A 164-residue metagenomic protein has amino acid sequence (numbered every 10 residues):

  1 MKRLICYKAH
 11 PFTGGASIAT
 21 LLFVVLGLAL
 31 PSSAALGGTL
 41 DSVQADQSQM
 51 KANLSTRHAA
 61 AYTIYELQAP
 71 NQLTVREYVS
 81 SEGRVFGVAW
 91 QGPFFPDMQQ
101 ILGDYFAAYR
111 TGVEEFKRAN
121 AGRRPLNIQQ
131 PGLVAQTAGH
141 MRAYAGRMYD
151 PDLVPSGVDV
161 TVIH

Functional and structural regions predicted by a protein language model:
M1-G14: N-terminal secretory signal peptides that target proteins for export/translocation
P11-I18, S55: A short, flexible low-complexity segment enriched in Lys/Arg and Gly/Pro that occurs in N-terminal basic tails
S17-A29: Bacterial N-terminal signal peptides
L30-L36: Sec/Tat signal peptide C-region and signal peptidase I cleavage site
L36-Q91, Q99: N-terminal secretory signal peptides
E82-A119: Mature extracytoplasmic domains of secretory-pathway proteins
A108-D159: Helix-rich interaction surfaces within compact, conserved domain-sized segments that mediate assembly or partner
I163-H164: Short, solvent-exposed mixed-charge patches
